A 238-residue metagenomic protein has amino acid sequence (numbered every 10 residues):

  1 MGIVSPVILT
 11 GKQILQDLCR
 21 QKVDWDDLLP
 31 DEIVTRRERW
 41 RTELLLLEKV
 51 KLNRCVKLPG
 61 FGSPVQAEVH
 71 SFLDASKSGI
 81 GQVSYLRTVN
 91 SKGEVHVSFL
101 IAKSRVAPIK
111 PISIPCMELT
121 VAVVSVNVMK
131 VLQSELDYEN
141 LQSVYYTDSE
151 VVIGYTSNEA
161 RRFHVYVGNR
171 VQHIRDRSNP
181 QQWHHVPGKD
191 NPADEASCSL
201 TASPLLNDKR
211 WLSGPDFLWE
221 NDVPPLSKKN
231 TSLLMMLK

Functional and structural regions predicted by a protein language model:
M1-S63, E68: C-terminal reverse transcriptase regions that engage the nucleic-acid substrate
G2, V7, I14-L15, F72-D74 (+7 more regions): Mobile genetic element proteins and their domesticated derivatives, centered on retroelements and DNA transposons
I14-Q16, R87-T88, T156-V171, S197-D208: Short secondary-structure boundary/capping segments
D24-R36, L58-S63, L73-A75, I109-E118 (+3 more regions): Conserved, non-catalytic sequence blocks in retroelement Pol enzymes and Pol-derived host proteins
W40, R175-N191, E195-K238: Flexible, low-complexity interdomain linkers flanking nucleic-acid-processing modules
A67, S71-K92, H96-V97: Acidic, metal-ligating active-site segments
T88-T120: A short, polar/acidic, helix/strand-boundary loop motif
V124-P192: RNase H catalytic domain
